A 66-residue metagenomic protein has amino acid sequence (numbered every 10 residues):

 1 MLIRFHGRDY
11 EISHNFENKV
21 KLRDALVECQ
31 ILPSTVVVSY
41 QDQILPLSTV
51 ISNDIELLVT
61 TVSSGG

Functional and structural regions predicted by a protein language model:
M1-G65: Ubiquitin-like/PB1-type beta-grasp interaction modules and other compact soluble beta-rich domains
